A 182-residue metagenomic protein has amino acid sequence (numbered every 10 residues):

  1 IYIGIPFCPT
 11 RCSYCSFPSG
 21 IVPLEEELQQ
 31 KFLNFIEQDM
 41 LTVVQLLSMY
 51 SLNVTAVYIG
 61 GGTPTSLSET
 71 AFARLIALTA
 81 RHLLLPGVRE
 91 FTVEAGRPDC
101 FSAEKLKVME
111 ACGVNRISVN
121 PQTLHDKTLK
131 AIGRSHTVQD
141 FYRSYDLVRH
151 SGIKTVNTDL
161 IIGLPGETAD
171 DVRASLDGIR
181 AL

Functional and structural regions predicted by a protein language model:
G4-S19: Local cysteine-cluster metal-coordination motifs and their immediate loop/turn environment, predominantly Fe-S cluster
S19-L182: Conserved non-cysteine loop/helix-boundary elements of the Radical SAM core domain that shape
